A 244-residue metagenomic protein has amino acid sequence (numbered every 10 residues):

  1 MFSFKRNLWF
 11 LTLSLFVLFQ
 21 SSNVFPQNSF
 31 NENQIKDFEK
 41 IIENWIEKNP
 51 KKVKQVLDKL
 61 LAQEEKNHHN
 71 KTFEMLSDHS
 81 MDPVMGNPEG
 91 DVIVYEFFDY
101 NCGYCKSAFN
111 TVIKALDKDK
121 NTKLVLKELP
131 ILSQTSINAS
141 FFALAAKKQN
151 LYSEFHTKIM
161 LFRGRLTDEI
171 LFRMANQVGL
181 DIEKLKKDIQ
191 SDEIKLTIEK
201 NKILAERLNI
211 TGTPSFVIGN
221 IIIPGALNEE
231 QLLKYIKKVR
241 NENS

Functional and structural regions predicted by a protein language model:
F2-F10, V17-F73: N-terminal targeting signals for export/organelle localization
F30-Q34, N176-S244: C-terminal cap of thioredoxin/glutaredoxin-like
E32-K36, E47, G103-K106, S133-I137 (+5 more regions): Soluble non-cytosolic domains of exported or imported proteins
P50-D58, E154-K158, K184-D188: Surface-exposed patches in mature extracellular/periplasmic domains of secreted proteins
M75-V92: A short beta-strand-turn-helix
G90-I93, K120, G219: Envelope-exposed proteins and targeting segments
Y95, Y100, K106-L180, K186 (+3 more regions): Structural alpha/beta surface segment adjacent to cysteine/selenocysteine redox centers across thiol/disulfide enzymes
